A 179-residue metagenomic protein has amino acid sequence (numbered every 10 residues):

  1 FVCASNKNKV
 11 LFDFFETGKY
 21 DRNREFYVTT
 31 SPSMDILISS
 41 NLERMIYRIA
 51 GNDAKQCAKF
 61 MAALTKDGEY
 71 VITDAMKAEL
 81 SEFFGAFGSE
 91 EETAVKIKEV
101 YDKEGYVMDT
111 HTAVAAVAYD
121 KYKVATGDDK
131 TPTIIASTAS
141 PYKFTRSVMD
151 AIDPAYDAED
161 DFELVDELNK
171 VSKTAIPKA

Functional and structural regions predicted by a protein language model:
F1-A179: PLP-dependent amino-acid enzyme catalytic core
